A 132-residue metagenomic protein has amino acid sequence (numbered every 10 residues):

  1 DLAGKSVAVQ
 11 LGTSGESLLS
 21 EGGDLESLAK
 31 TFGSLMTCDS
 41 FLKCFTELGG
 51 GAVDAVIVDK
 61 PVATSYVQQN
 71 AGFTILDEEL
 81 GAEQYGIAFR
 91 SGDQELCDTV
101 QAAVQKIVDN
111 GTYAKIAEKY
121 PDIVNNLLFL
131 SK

Functional and structural regions predicted by a protein language model:
D1-F45, K60-T64: Bilobed "Venus flytrap"/periplasmic-binding protein-like clamshell domains and structurally analogous long
L2, E47-G49, I87, V100: Hydrophobic residues within well-ordered alpha-helices
S6, A52, G111: Conserved functional loop/turn residues at catalytic and ligand-binding sites
V9-T13, D39-L42, I57, R90-D98 (+1 more regions): Soluble non-cytosolic domains of exported or imported proteins
G15-L18, V104-Y120, V124: Periplasmic-binding protein-like
G23, V67, A117: Short, flexible helix/strand-to-coil boundary loops that buttress conserved ligand/catalytic motifs in alpha/beta
D54-A55, T74: Short, Asp-centered acidic motifs that coordinate Mg2+ and/or phosphate in catalytic or ligand-binding sites
K60, T64-Q105, I123-K132: Periplasmic-binding protein-like
